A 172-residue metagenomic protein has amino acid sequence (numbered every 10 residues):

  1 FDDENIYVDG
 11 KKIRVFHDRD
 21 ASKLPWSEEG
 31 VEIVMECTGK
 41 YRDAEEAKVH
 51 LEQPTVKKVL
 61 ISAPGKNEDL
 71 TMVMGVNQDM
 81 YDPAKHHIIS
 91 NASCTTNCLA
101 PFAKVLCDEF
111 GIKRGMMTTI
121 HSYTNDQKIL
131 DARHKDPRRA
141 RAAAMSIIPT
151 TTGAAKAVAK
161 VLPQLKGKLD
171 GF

Functional and structural regions predicted by a protein language model:
F1-I129, R133-A140: N-terminal Rossmann-like NAD(P) cofactor-binding subdomain of oxidoreductases, focused on the glycine-rich
D126-F172: Charged docking surfaces used in two-component/phosphorelay signaling
